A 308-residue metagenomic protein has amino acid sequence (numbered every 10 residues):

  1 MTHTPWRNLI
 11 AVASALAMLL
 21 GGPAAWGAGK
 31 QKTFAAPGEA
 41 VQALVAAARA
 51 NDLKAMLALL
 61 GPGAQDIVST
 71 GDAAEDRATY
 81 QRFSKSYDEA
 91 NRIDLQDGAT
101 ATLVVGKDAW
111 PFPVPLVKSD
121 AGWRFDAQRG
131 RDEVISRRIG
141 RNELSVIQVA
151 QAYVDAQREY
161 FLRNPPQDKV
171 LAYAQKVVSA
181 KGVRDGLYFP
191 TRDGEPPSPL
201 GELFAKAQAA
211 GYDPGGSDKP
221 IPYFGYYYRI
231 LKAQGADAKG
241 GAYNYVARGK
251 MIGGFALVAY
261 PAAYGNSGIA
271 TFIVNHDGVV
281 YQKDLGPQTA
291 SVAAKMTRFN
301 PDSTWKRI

Functional and structural regions predicted by a protein language model:
M1-R7: N-terminal secretory signal peptides that target proteins for export/translocation
I10-G21: Bacterial N-terminal signal peptides
W26-A46, A50, D94, R129-D155 (+1 more regions): Short, low-complexity N-terminal intrinsically disordered segments enriched in polar/charged residues
D52-A64, L171-A172: Short, well-ordered alpha-helical segments enriched in acidic and aromatic residues
A64-F112, S217, P222, Q234-A236 (+1 more regions): Surface-exposed, charged secondary-structure patches
A101-L144, Q148-Q151, V279-K283: Short beta-strand edge/turn micro-motifs at domain boundaries
F161-N266: Flexible, glycine-rich surface segments
G253-I308: C-terminal soluble interaction/assembly domains
